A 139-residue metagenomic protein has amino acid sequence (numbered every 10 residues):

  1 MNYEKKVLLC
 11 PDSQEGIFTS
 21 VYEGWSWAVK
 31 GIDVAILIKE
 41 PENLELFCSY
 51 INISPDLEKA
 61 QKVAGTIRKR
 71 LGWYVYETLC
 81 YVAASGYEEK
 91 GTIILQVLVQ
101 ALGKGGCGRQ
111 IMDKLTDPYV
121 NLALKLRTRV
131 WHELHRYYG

Functional and structural regions predicted by a protein language model:
M1-N2, K39, N43, Y74 (+2 more regions): Alpha-helical context
N2-K6, F47, I51, T78 (+4 more regions): Generic preference for well-ordered secondary structure
N2-P55: N-terminal ordered "arm"
G24-W25, A84, E88, N121 (+1 more regions): Phosphate-binding glycine-rich loops and adjacent basic patches that engage nucleotide phosphates, nucleic-acid
G31, W73-Y76, H132: Intrinsically disordered or highly flexible coil/loop and linker segments, enriched in small and charged/polar residues
D56-M112: A basic- and aromatic-enriched beta-loop-alpha substructure that forms the phosphate/nucleotide- and DNA/RNA-contacting
G103-G139: Internal, well-folded beta-alpha domain core
